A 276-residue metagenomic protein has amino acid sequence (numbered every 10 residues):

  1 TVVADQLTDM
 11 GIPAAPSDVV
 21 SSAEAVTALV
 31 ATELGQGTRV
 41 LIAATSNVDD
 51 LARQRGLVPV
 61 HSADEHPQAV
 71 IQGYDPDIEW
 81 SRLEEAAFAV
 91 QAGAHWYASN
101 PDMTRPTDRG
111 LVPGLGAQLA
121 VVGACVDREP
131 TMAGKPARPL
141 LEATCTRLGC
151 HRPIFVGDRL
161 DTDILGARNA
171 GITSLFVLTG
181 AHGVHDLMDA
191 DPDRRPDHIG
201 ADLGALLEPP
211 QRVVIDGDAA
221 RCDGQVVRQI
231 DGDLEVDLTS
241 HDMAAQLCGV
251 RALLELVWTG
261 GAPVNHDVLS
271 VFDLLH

Functional and structural regions predicted by a protein language model:
A4-S17, E24-H276: Asp-based, Mg2+/Mn2+-dependent phosphohydrolase catalytic module
